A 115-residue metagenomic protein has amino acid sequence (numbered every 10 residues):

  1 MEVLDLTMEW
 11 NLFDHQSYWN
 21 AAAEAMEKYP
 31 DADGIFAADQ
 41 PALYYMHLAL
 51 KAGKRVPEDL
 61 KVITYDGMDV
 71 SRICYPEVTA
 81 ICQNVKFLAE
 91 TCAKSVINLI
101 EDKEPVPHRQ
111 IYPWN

Functional and structural regions predicted by a protein language model:
M1-Q16: Short beta-strand elements in bilobed, periplasmic/extracellular small-molecule ligand-binding domains
S17-A21: Well-ordered alpha-helical segments embedded in enzymatic catalytic cores
A23-N115: Flexible loop/turn connectors
